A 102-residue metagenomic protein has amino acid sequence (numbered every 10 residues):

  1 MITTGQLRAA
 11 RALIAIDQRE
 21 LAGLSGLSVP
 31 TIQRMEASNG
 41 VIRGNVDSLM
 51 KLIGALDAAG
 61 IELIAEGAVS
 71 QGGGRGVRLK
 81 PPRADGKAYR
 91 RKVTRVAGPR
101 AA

Functional and structural regions predicted by a protein language model:
M1-A12, I53: A short, Lys/Arg-rich alpha-helix, primarily the initiator
L7-E20, P81: Short basic helix-loop element that most often maps to the first helix and adjoining turn of HTH DNA-binding modules
A10, L24, M35: Residues in the recognition helix of alpha-helical DNA-binding motifs
L27-G44: Recognition helix of helix-turn-helix/homeodomain-like DNA-binding domains that insert into the DNA major groove
V46-L63: DNA major-groove recognition helix of helix-turn-helix/homeodomain DNA-binding modules
A59-G98: Short, charged recognition helix plus adjacent turn of helix-turn-helix-like nucleic-acid-binding domains
